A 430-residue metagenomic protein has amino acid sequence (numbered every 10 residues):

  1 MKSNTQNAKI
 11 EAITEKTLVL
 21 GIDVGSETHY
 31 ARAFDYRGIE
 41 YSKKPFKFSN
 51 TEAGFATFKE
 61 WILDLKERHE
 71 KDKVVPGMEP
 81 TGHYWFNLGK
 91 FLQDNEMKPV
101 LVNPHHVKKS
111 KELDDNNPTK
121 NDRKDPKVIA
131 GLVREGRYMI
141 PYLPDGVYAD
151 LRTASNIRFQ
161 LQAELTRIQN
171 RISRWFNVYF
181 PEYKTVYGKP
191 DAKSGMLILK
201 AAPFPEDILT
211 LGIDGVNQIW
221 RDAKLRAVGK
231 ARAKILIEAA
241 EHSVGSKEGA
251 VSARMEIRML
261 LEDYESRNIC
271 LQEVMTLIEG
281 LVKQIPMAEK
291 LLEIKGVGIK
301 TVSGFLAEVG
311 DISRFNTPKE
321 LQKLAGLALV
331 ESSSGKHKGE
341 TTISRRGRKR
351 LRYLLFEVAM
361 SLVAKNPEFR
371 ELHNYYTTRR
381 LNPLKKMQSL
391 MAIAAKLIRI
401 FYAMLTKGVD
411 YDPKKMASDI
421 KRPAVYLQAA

Functional and structural regions predicted by a protein language model:
M1-A430: A detector of single, family-specific signature residues that are central to catalytic or substrate-handling motifs
